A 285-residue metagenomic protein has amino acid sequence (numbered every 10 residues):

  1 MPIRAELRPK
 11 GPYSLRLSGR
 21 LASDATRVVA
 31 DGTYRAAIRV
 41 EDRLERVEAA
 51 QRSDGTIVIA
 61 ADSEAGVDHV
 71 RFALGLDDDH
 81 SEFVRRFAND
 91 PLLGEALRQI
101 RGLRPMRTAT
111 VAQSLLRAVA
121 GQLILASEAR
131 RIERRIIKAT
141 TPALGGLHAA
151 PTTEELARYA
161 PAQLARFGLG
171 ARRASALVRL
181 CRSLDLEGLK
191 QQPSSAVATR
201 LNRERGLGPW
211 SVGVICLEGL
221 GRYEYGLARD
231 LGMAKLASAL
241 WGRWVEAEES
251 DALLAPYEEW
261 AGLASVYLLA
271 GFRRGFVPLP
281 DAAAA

Functional and structural regions predicted by a protein language model:
M1-A285: HhH-family (HhH-GPD) DNA N-glycosylase catalytic core used in base-excision repair
